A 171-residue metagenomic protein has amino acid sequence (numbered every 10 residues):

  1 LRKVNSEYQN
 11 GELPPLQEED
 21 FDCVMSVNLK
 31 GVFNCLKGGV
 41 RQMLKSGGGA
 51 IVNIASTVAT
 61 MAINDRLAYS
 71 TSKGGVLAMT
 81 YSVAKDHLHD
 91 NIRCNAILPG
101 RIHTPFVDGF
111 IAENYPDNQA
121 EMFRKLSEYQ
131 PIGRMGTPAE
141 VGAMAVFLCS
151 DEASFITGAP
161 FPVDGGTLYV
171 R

Functional and structural regions predicted by a protein language model:
L1-L13, Q17-D22, L126: Substrate-binding pocket helix/loop in short-chain dehydrogenase/reductase
L36, S72, T80: Active-site helix of classical SDR
R41, K85-H89, S154: Alpha-helical segment proximal to the catalytic Tyr-Lys
S56: Residue(s) in the substrate-gating loop at a strand-loop-helix junction that position the organic substrate next
T60, P99-G109, E113: Short, flexible catalytic-loop segment of classical short-chain dehydrogenase/reductase
M61, V146, T157-R171: Short C-terminal tail/terminal secondary-structure segment of NAD(P)H-dependent dehydrogenase/reductase domains
A96, T104, Q119-E152, I156 (+1 more regions): C-terminal helical subdomain
